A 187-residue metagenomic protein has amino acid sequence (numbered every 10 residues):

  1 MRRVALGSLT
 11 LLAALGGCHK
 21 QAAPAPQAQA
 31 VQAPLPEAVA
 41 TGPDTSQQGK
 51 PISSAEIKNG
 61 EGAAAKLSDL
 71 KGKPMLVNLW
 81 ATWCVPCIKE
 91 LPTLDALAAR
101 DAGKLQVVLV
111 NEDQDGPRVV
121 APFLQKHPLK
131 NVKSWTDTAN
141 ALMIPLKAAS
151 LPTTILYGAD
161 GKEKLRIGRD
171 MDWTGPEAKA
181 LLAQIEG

Functional and structural regions predicted by a protein language model:
M1-S54, P176-K179, G187: N-terminal targeting signals for export/organelle localization
I52-S53, M75, L151-P152: Short loop/turn microsegments at loop-to-beta-strand junctions
A65-I88: Short active-site neighborhood of thiol/selenol oxidoreductases, capturing the structured segment around
M75-V77, V108-V110, I155: Conserved hydrophobic packing residues within short motifs/helices of P-loop NTPase cores of ABC-family ATPases
I88-H127, T138-I144: Structural microenvironment flanking redox-active thiols in thiol-disulfide oxidoreductases
P122-N131, T136-Q184: Thiol/disulfide oxidoreductase modules built on the thioredoxin-like
